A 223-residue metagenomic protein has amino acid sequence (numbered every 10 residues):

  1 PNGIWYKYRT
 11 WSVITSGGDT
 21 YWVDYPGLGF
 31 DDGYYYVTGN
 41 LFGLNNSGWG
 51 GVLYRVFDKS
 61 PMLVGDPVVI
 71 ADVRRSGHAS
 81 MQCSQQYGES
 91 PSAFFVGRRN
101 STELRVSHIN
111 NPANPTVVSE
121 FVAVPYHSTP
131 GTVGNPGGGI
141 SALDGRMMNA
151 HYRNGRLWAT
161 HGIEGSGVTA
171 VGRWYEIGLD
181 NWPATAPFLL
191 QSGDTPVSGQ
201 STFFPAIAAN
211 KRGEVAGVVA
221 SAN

Functional and structural regions predicted by a protein language model:
P1-N223: C-terminal PAP-associated
